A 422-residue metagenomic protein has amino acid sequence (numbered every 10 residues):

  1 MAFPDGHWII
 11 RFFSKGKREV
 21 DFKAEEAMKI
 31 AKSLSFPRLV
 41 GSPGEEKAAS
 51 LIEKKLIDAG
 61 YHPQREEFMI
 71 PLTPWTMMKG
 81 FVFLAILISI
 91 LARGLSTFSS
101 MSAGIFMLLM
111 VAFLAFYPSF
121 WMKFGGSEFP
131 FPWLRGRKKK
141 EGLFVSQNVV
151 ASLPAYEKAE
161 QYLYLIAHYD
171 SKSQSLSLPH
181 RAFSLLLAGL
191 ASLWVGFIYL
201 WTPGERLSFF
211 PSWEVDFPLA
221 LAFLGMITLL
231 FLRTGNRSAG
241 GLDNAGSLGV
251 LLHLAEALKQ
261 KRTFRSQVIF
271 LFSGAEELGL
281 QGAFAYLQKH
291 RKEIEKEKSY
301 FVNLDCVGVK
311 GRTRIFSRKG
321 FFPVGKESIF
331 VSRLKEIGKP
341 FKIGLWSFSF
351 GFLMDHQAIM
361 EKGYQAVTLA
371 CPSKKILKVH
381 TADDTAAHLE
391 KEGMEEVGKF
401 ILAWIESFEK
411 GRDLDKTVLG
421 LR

Functional and structural regions predicted by a protein language model:
F12-K47, A59, L232-R237, C306-V309 (+2 more regions): N-terminal capping segment at the start of a domain
G16-V20, F36-P43, R137, P179 (+4 more regions): Second-shell loop/turn segments in exported
I30, P37-P154, L176-D216: A non-catalytic alpha/beta surface segment that caps or lines the substrate-entry region of metallo-dependent hydrolase
L39, E67, V309-R422: Active-site-adjacent substrate-binding region of metalloamidase/peptidase-like peptide-processing proteins
P43-E46, S238-G249, K391-E395: Short, conserved micro-motifs enriched in small and acidic residues
A103-V150, K158, S171-L176, P203-G325 (+3 more regions): Acidic/histidine-rich catalytic neighborhood of metal-dependent amide-processing enzymes
A155-Y162: Proline/glycine-enriched tight loop/beta-turn segments at coil->beta junctions that connect or precede beta-strands
